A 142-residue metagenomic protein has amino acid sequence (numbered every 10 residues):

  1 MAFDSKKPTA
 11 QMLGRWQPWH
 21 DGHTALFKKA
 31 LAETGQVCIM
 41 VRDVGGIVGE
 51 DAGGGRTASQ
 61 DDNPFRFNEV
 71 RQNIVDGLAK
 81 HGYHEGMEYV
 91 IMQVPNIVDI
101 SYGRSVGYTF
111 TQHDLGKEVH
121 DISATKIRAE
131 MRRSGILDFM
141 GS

Functional and structural regions predicted by a protein language model:
M1-S142: Nucleotidyltransferase catalytic core that binds NTPs
